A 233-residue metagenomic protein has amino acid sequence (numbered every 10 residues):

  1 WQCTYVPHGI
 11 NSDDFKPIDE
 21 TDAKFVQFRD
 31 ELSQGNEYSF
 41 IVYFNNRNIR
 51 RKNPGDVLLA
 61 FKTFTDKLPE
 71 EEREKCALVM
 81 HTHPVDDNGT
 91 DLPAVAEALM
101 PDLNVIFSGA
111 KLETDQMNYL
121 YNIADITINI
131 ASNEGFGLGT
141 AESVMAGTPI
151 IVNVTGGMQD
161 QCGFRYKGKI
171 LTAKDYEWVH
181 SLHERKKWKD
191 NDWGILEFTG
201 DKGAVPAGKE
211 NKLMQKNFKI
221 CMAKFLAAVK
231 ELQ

Functional and structural regions predicted by a protein language model:
G9: Carbohydrate-associated surface elements
K16-G35: A short helix/loop element that forms part of the nucleotide-sugar donor recognition site in Leloir-type
Q34-K52, L58-F61, L78: Conserved donor-binding/catalytic core segment of Leloir-type glycosyltransferases
E72-L92, A110: Glycosyltransferase donor-sugar binding loop
G89-D115: Nucleotide-activated donor-binding/catalytic signature segment of Leloir-type glycosyltransferases, i.e., the conserved
N118-A124: Short alpha-helical donor nucleotide-sugar binding micro-motif in glycosyltransferases
S132: Aromatic "clamp/platform" in nucleotide-sugar-dependent glycosyltransferases that forms part of the donor/acceptor
P149-V152, K169-K174: Short hydrophobic beta-strand element within catalytic cores of glycosyltransferases and related nucleotide-activated
